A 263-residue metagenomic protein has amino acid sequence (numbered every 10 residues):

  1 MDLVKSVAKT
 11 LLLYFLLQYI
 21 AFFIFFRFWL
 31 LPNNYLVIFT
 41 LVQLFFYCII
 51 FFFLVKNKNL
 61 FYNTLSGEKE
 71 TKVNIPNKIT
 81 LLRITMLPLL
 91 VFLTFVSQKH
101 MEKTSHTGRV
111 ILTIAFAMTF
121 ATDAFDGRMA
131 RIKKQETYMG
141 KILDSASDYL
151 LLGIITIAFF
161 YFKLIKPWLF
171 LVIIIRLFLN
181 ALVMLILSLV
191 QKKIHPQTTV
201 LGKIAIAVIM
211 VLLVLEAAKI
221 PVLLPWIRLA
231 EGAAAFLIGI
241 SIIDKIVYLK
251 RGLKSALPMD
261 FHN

Functional and structural regions predicted by a protein language model:
M1-V73, N77, V91, T113 (+1 more regions): A feature for the membrane-embedded catalytic helix bundles of lipid/isoprenoid biosynthetic enzymes
E68-A115: Hydrophobic alpha-helical segments and helix pairs
R83, D123, D144, I204: Residue-level signature of catalytic and energy-coupling elements of molecular machines, predominantly ATP/GTP-dependent
M86, D126, S147-L151: Short active-site segment of divalent metal-dependent hydrolases/proteases that encodes the spacing between
T104-I111, G140, L223-W226: Membrane-interface starts of transmembrane alpha-helices
F116-F120, A124-R128, K141: Membrane-cytosol interface at the C-terminal ends of specific transmembrane alpha-helices in multi-pass membrane
G127-Q135: Membrane-interface helix/loop boundary segments of multi-pass membrane proteins
K134, I142-A146: Short hydrophobic alpha-helical segments within the ABC transporter permease transmembrane module
